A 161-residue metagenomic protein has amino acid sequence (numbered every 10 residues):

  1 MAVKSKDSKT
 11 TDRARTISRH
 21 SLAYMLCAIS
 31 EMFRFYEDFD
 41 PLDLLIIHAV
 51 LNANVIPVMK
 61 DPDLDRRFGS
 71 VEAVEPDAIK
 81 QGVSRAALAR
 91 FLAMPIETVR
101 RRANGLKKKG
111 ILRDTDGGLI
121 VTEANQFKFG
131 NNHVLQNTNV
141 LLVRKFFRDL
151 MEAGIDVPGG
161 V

Functional and structural regions predicted by a protein language model:
M1-H48: N-terminal leader segment of winged-helix/HTH proteins
S30-Y36, A73-E75, R90-F91: Short secondary-structure capping micro-motifs at structural edges
D43-N54, F91, I111-D114: C-terminal regulatory/effector modules of DNA-binding transcriptional regulators
L45-Q81: Short helix->loop/beta-hairpin flanking segments within DNA-binding domains
R67-V71, S84, I111, G117-N139: Short, cationic-aromatic polyanion-contact patches
V74-E75, K80-R90, L106: A short alpha-helical element within helix-turn-helix/winged-helix DNA-binding domains across DNA-binding proteins
A93-K108: Short amphipathic alpha-helical interaction segments
F127-G160: Short, amphipathic alpha-helical interaction segments positioned at domain boundaries
